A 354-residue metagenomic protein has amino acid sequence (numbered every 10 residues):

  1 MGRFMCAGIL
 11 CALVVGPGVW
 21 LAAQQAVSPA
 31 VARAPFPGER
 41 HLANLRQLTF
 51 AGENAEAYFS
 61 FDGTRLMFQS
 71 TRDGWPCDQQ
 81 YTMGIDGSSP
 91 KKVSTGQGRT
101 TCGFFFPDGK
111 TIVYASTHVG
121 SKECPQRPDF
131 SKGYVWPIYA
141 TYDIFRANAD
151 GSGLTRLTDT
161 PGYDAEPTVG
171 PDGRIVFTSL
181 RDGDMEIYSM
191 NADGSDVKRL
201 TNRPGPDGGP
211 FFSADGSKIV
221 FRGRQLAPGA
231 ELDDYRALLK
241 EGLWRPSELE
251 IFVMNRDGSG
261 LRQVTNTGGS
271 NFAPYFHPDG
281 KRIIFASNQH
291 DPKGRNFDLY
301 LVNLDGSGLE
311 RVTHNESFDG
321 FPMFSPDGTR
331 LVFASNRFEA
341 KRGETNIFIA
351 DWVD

Functional and structural regions predicted by a protein language model:
A7-G18: Bacterial N-terminal signal peptides
Q25-A43, Y142: Blade/loop signatures of beta-propeller domains
N44-Q47, S88-K91, Y134, S152-T155 (+3 more regions): Predominantly a core beta-strand signature of beta-propeller blades across repeat-based propeller domains
F50-G52, S70-Q80, T95-T100, A115-D143 (+9 more regions): A flexible loop/linker signature enriched in serine peptidases of the S9 family
F61-D62, P107-D108, G170-D172, A214-D215 (+2 more regions): Residue-level detector of Asp-centered blade-edge/turn motifs that repeat once per structural unit in beta-propeller
L66-M67, I112, I175-V176, I219 (+2 more regions): Hydrophobic beta-strand positions that form the internal "hydrophobic ladder" of WD40/Gbeta-like beta-propeller blades
G84-S88, N148-S152, N191-S195, N255-S259 (+2 more regions): Short loop/turn segments that connect beta-strands within beta-propeller blades
